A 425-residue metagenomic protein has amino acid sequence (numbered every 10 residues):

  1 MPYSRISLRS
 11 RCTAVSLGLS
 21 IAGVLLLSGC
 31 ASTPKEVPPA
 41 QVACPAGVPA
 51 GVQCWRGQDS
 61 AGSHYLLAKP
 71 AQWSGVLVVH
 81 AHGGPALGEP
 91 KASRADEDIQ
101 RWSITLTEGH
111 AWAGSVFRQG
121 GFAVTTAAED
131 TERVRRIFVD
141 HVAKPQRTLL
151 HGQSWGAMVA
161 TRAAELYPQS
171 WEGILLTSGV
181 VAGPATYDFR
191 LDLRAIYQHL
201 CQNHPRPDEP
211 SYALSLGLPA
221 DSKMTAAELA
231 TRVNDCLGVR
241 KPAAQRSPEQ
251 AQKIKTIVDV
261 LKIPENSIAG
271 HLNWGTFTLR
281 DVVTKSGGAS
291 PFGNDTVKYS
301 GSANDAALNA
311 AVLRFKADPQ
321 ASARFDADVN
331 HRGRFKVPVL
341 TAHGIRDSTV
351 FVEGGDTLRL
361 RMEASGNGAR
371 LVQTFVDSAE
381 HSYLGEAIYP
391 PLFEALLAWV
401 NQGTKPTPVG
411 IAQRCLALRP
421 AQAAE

Functional and structural regions predicted by a protein language model:
L27-G29: C-terminal motif of bacterial Sec signal peptides marking the signal peptidase cleavage site
E36-W73, A311-R314: N-terminal cap/lid segment of alpha/beta-hydrolase-fold proteins
V37-A43, V180-N330: Accessory cap/linker subdomain of secreted extracellular hydrolases
Q72-W73, V134-S154, S170: Gly/Ser-rich "nucleophile elbow"/oxyanion-hole loop immediately N-terminal to the catalytic nucleophile in hydrolases
G75-G84: Short beta-strand element of the alpha/beta-hydrolase
R147-Q202: Primarily recognizes the serine-hydrolase "nucleophile elbow" in alpha/beta-hydrolase and SGNH/GDSL folds
T341-H343: Short beta-strand/loop motif that positions the catalytic acidic residue of the alpha/beta-hydrolase fold
L371-L384: Histidine-bearing beta->alpha loop at or near hydrolase active sites
